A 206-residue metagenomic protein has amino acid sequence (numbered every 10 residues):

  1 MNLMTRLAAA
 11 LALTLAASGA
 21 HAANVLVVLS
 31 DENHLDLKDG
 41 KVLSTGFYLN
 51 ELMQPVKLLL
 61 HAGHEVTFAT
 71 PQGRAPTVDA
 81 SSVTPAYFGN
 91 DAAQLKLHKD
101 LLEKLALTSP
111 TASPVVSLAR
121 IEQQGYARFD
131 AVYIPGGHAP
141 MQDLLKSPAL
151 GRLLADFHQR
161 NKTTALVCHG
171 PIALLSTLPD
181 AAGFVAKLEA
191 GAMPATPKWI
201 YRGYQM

Functional and structural regions predicted by a protein language model:
M1-A8: Bacterial N-terminal signal peptides that target proteins for export
A17-A20: N-terminal signal peptide c-region/cleavage motif recognized by signal peptidases
A23-R160, A173-Q205: Extended, subdomain-level signal for the structured scaffold at the beginning of enzyme domains
T163-T164: Glycine- and acidic-residue-rich phosphate-binding/metal-coordinating active-site segment common to enzymes that handle
V167-P171: Short, thiol/selenol-centered motifs that function as redox-active sites or metal-ligating centers
